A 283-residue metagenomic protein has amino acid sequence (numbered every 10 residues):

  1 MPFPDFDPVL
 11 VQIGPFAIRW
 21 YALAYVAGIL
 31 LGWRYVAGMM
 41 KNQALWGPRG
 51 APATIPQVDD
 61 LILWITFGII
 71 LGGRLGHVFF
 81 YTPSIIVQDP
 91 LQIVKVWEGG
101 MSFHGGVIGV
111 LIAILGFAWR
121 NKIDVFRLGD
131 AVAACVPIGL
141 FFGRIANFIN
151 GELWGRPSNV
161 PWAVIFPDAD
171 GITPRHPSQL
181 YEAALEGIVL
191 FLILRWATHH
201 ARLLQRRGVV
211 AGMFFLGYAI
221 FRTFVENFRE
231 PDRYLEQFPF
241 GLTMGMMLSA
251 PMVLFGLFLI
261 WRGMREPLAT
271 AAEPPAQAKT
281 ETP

Functional and structural regions predicted by a protein language model:
M1-P283: Hydrophobic, membrane-interfacing alpha helices
